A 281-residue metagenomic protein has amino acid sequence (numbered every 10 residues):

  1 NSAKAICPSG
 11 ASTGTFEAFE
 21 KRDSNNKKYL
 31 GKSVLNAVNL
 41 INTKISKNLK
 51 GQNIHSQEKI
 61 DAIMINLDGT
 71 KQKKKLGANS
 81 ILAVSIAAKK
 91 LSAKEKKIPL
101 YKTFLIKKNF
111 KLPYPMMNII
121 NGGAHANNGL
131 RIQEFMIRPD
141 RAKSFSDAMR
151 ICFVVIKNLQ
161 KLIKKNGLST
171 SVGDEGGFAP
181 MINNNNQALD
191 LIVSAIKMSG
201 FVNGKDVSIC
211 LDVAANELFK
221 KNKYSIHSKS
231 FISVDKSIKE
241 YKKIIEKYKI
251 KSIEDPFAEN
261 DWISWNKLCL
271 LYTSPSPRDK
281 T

Functional and structural regions predicted by a protein language model:
S2-K4: Short, mixed charged/polar active-site loops that provide acid/base catalysis or chelate metal/phosphate cofactors
P8-K94, I98, M149: Metal- or metallocofactor-binding catalytic centers and their adjacent structured scaffolds across diverse enzyme
N42, S46-N53, M64, D68-Q72 (+10 more regions): Structural signal for hydrophobic packing residues in well-ordered secondary-structure cores of soluble enzyme domains
K73-A93, Y114-L130, D174-G177: Conserved phosphate/anionic-ligand binding catalytic regions in large, soluble enzymes, centered on
N109-N121, V202-V213: Glycine-rich, aromatic-flanked loop segments that form ligand/cofactor-binding clefts across common enzyme folds
A126-L271: Metal-dependent enolase-superfamily TIM-barrel catalytic cores that perform enediolate-based chemistry
Y272-T281: Single conserved hydrophobic/aromatic residue that forms the stacking wall/gate of nucleotide- or nucleobase-binding
